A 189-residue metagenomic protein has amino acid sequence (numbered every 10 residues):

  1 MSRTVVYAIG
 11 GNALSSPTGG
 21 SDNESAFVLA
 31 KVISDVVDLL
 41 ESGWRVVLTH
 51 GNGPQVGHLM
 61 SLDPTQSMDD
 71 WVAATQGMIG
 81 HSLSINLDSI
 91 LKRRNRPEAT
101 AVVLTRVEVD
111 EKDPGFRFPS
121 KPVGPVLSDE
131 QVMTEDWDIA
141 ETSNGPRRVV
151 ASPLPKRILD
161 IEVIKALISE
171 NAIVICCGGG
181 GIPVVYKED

Functional and structural regions predicted by a protein language model:
M1-H50, H58-D63, A166-N171: N-terminal glycine-/serine-/threonine-rich phosphate-binding loop
I9-G10, H50-N52, T105-V107, G178: Active-site-proximal beta-strand/loop segments in catalytic clefts of secreted hydrolases
A13-S15, G53-G57, E108-E111, I182-V184: Short, active-site-adjacent cap segments at secondary-structure transitions
S15, I158, I173-D189: Conserved mixed alpha/beta catalytic, RNA-binding, or beta-rich assembly cores of soluble enzyme, regulatory
S15-N23, N144-A151, V185-D189: Short, basic, glycine/proline-bearing loop/turn elements
P17-G19, H58-L62, K112-F118, V185-E188: Short acidic, glycine/serine/threonine-rich loops at helix termini
S34-V37, H50, P54, H58 (+4 more regions): N-terminal, well-ordered alpha-helical segments
P64-V174: Ligand-binding beta-strand-loop-alpha-helix segment within the catalytic cores of soluble metabolic enzymes
